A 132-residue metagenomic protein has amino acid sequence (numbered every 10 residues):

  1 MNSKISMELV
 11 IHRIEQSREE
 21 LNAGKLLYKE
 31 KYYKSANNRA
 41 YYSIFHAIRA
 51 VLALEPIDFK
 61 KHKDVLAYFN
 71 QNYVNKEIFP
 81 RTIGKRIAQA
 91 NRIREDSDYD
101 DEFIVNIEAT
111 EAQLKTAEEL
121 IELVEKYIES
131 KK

Functional and structural regions predicted by a protein language model:
M1-K132: Terminal alpha-helical segments
